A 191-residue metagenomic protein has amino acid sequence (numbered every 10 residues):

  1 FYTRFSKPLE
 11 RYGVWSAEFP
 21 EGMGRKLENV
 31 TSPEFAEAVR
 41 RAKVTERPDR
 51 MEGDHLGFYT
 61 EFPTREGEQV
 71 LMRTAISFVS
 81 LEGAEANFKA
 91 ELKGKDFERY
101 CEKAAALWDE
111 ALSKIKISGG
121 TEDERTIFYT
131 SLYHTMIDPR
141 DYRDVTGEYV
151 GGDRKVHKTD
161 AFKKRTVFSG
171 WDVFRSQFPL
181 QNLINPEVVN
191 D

Functional and structural regions predicted by a protein language model:
F1-R165: Beta-sandwich/jelly-roll carbohydrate-recognition scaffolds of carbohydrate-active enzymes
T130-R143, T166-N190: Alpha-helical support elements that line or immediately flank enzyme active sites and cofactor-binding pockets
